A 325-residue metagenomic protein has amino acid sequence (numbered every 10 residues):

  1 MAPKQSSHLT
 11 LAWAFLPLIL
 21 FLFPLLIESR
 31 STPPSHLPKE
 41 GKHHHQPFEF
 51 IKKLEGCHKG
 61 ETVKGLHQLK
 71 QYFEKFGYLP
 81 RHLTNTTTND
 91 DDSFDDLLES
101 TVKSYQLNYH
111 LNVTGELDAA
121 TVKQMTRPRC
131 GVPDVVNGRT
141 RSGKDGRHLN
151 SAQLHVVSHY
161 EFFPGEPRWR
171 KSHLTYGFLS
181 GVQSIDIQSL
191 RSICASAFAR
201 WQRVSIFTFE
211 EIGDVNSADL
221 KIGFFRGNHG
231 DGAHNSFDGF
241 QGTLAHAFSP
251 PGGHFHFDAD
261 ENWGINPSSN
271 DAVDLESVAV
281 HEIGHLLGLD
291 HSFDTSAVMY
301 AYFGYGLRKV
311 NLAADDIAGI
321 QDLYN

Functional and structural regions predicted by a protein language model:
A2-N325: Zinc-dependent metalloendopeptidases
